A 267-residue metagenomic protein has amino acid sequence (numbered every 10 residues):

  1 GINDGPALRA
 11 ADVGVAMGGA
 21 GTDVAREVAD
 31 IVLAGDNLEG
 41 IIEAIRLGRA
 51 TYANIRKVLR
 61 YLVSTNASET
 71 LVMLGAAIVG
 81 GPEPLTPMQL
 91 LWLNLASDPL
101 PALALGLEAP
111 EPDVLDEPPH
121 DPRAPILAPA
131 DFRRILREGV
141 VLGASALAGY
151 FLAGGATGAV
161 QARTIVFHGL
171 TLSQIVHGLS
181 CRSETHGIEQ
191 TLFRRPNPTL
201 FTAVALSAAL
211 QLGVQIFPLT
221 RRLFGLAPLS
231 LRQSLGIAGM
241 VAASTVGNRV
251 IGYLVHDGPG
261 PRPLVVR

Functional and structural regions predicted by a protein language model:
G1, I41, A53, L264-R267: C-terminal cap/substrate-recognition subdomain and adjoining C-terminal extension of metal-dependent phosphatase-like
G1-A11: Acidic, divalent-metal-coordinating active-site segment for phosphoryl/phosphodiester hydrolysis, typified by short
P6, L100-A102, L219: Hydrophobic residues in alpha-helical membrane-spanning segments
A11-D12, L59, A238: A general structural motif at alpha-helix termini
G18-I188: Membrane-embedded transport module
L172-S173, H177-R267: C-terminal transmembrane module of polytopic membrane proteins
